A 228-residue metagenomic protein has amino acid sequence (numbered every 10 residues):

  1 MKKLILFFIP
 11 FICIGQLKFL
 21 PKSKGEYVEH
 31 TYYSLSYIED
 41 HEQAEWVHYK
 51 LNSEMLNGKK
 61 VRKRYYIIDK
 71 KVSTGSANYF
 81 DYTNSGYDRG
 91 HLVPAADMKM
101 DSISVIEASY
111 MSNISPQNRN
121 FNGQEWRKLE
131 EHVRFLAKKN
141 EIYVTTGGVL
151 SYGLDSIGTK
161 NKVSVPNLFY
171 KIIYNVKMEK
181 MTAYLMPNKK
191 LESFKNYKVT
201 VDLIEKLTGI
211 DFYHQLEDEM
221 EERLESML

Functional and structural regions predicted by a protein language model:
M1-K18: Bacterial Sec-dependent N-terminal signal peptides
F11-I12, M55, A95: Generic N-terminal helix/loop capping motif
I14, K24, N57, T146-G147 (+1 more regions): Feature targets compositionally biased, intrinsically disordered low-complexity regions with long contiguous runs
G15-K22, Y66: Viral RNA-dependent RNA polymerase
S23-K24, Y32-Y37, L168-Y174: Short, surface-exposed beta-strand/loop micro-motifs that present aromatic residues
K24, V28-E29, D218-E222: Functionally engaged cysteine thiol sites
Y27-D88: Short, His- and charge-rich active-site/binding loops that engage polyanionic ligands
K71-L228: Domain-level detector of nuclease and nuclease-like folds in predominantly extracellular/periplasmic contexts
